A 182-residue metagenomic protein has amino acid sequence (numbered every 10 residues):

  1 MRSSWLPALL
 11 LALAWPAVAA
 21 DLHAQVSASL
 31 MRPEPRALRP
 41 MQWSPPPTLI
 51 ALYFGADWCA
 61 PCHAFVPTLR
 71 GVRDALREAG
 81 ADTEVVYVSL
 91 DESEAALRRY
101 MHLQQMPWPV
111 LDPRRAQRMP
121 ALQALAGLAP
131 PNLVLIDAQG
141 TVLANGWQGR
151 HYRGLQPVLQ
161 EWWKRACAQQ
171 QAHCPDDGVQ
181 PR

Functional and structural regions predicted by a protein language model:
M1-R32, A144, A172-R182: N-terminal targeting signals for export/organelle localization
S27-I50: A short beta-strand-turn-helix
A51-L52, V85, L133: Hydrophobic beta-strand anchors of alpha/beta hydrolase catalytic cores
F54-G71: Conserved redox-active cysteine motifs that mediate thiol-disulfide chemistry, especially di-cysteine Cys-X(1-2)-Cys
A56-A60, L90-A95, R115-R118, G140-V142 (+1 more regions): Solvent-exposed loop/turn segments at secondary-structure junctions within structured extracellular/periplasmic domains
V66-L103, Q117-P120: Structural microenvironment flanking redox-active thiols in thiol-disulfide oxidoreductases
H102-N132: Short, internal strand/loop/helix patches that form the active-site neighborhood or redox-interaction surface
L135-R182: Thiol-/selenol-based redox modules, centered on thioredoxin-like and closely related oxidoreductase domains
